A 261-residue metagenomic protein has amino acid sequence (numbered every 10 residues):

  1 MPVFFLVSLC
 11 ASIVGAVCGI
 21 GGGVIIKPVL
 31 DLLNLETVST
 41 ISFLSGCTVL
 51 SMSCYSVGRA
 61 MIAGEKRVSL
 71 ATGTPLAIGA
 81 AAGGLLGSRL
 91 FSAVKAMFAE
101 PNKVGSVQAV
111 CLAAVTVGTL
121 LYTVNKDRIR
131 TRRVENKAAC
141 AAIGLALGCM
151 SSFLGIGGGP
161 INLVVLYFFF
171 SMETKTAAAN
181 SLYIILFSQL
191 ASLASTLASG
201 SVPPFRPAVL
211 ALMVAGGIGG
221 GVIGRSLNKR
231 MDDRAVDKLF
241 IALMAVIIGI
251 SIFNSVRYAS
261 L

Functional and structural regions predicted by a protein language model:
M1-A16, D31-T40, R59-L147, A198-L261: Juxtamembrane transmembrane-helix boundary motif
S12, S42-L50, A81, A178-Q189 (+2 more regions): Transmembrane helix-bundle signature of multi-pass membrane transporters/permeases
V14-G23, S151-G159, T176: Short helix-coil transition sites and intra-membrane helix breaks within transmembrane domains of multi-pass
V24-I25, A71: Hydrophobic alpha-helical transmembrane segments of integral membrane proteins, especially lipid-exposed positions
I26-K27, S56-K66, M150-S152, N162-Y167 (+1 more regions): Generic transmembrane alpha-helix signature in multi-pass membrane proteins, especially transporters/channels
I26-T40, I161-T176: Interfacial segments of multi-pass membrane proteins
T37-S45, S69-P75, M172-L182: Membrane-interface alpha-helices at helix entry/exit sites of multi-pass transporters
